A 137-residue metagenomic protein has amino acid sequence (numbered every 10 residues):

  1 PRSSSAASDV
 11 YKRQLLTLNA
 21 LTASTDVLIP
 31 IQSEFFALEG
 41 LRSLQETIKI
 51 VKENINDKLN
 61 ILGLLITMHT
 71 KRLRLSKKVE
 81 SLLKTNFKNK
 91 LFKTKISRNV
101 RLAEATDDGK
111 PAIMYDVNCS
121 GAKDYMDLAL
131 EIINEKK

Functional and structural regions predicted by a protein language model:
P1, T70, Y115, C119: Charge-dense, low-complexity intrinsically disordered segments
P1-A7, Y11: Single conserved hydrophobic/aromatic residue that forms the stacking wall/gate of nucleotide- or nucleobase-binding
S3, A37-G40, G121: Short, conserved glycine- and acidic-residue-centered signature motifs in active-site or ligand-binding loops
K12-V100: Conserved catalytic-core segment of NTP-binding enzymes
I55, R74-L75, G109-I113, A129: A general structural signal for short secondary-structure boundary/capping elements
S97, A103, I113: Nucleotide phosphate-binding site architecture
T106-K123: C-terminal boundary of histidine-terminating zinc-finger modules
D127-K136: C-terminal alpha-helix
